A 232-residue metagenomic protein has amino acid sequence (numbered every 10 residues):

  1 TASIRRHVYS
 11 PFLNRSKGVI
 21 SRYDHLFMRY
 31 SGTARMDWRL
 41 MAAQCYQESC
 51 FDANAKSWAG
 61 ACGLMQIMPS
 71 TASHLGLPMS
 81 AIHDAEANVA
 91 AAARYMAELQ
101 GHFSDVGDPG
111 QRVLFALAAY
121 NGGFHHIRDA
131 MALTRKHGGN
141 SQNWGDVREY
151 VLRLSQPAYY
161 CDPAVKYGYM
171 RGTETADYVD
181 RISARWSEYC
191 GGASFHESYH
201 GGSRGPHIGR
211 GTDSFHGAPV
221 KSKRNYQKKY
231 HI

Functional and structural regions predicted by a protein language model:
T1-R204, Q227, H231-I232: Catalytic glycan-binding domains that act on GlcNAc-containing polysaccharides
H207-I232: Non-catalytic terminal regions of proteins
